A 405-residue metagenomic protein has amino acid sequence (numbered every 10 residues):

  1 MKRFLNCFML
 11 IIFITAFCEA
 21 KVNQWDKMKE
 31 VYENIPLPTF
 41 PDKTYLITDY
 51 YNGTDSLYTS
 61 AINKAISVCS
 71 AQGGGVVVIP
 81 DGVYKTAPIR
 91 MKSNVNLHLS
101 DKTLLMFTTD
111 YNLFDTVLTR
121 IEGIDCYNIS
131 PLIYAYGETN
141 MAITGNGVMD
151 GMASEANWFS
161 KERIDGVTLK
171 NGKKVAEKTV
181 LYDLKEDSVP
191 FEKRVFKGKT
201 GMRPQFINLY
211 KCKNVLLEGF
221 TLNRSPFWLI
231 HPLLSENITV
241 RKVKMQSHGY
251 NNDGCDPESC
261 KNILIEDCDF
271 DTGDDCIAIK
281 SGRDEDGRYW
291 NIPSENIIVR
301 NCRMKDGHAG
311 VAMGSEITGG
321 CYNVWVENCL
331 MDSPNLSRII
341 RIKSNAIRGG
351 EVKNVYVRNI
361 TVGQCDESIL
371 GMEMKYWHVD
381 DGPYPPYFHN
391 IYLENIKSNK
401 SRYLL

Functional and structural regions predicted by a protein language model:
K2-N6, L10, A16-V78, V83-N96 (+3 more regions): Extracellular "leader-to-stem" segments immediately downstream of a signal peptide or signal-anchor in secreted/lumenal
K43, G75, G82, A87 (+19 more regions): The right-handed parallel beta-helix/beta-solenoid scaffold, focusing on the short coil/turn and N-cap positions
G53-S56, N252, D256, C260 (+7 more regions): Alpha-helix capping and helix-loop boundary segments enriched in small/acidic/polar residues
G74, T86-P88, T108-T109, I129-S130 (+10 more regions): Short glycine/acidic-rich loop motifs that flank beta-strands on beta-rich extracellular proteins
V83, L234, S281-R283, S315-I317 (+3 more regions): Active-site-proximal loop/turn and secondary-structure-junction residues that shape catalytic pockets, frequently
D101-K102, T139-G147, K213-N223, E236-S247 (+5 more regions): Right-handed parallel beta-helix
I317, L336-L405: Extracellular beta-rich repeat passengers
